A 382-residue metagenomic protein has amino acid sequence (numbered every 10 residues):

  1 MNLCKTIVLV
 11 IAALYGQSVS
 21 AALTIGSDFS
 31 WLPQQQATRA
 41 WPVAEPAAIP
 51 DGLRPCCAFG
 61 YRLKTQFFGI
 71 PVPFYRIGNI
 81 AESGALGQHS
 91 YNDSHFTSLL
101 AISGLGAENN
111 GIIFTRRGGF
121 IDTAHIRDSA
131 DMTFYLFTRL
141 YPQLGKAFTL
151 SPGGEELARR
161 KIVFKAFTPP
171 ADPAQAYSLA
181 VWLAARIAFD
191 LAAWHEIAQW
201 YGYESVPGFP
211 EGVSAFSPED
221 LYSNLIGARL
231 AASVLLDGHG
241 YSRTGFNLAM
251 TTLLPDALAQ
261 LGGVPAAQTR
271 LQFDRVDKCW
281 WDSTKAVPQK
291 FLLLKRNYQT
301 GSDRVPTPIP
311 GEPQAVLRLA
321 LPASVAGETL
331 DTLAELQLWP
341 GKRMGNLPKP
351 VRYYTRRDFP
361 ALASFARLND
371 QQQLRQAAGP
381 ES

Functional and structural regions predicted by a protein language model:
M1-N2, S20: Solvent-exposed, well-ordered amphipathic alpha-helical segments that flank/support binding or catalytic loops
N2-L9: Sec-dependent signal peptide recognition, specifically the positively charged N-region followed immediately by
G16-S18: N-terminal signal peptide c-region/cleavage motif recognized by signal peptidases
S20-V213, A232-S382: Bulky hydrophobic segments
E196, D220, I226: Divalent metal-coordination and catalytic microenvironments
S223, G227, A231-S233: Alpha-helical segment that forms one wall of the substrate-binding/catalytic cleft in peptidoglycan-active domains
